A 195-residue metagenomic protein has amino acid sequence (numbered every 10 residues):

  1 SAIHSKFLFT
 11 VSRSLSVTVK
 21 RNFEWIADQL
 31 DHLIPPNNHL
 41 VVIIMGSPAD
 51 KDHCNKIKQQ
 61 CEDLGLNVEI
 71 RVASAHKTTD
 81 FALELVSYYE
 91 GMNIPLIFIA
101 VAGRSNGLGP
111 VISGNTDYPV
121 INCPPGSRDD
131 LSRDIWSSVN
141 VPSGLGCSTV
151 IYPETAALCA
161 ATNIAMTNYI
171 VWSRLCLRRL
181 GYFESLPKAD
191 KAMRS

Functional and structural regions predicted by a protein language model:
S1-S12, S16-A27: Intrinsically disordered, low-complexity segments enriched in serine/proline and basic residues
Q29-I34, A49, D130-S195: C-terminal binding/interaction regions
Q29-K77: Glycine-rich phosphate/diphosphate-binding loop of Rossmann-like nucleotide-binding domains
P48, A73-A75, G103-R104, P125-R128 (+1 more regions): Short, ordered loop/turn segments at secondary-structure junctions
D50-C54, T79-F81, S105-V111, D129-S132 (+1 more regions): Short glycine/serine/threonine-rich phosphate/pyrophosphate-binding segments that cradle anionic phosphate groups
N67-V68, P95, Y118, S138-G146: Glycine/charged-rich beta-loop-alpha catalytic/anionic-binding loops adjacent to active sites
I70-G91: N-terminal beta-loop-helix "entrance" segment that forms/cooperates in small-molecule cofactor or anionic ligand
E84-P124: Glycine-rich phosphate-binding loop
